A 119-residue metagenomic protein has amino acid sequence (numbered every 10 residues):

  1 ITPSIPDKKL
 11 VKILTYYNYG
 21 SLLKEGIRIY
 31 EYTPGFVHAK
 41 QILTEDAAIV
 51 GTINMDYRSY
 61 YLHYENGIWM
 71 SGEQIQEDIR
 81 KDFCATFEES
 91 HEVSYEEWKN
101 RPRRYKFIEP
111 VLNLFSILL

Functional and structural regions predicted by a protein language model:
I1-L119: PLD/PLD-like phosphodiesterase catalytic module centered on the HKD motif
